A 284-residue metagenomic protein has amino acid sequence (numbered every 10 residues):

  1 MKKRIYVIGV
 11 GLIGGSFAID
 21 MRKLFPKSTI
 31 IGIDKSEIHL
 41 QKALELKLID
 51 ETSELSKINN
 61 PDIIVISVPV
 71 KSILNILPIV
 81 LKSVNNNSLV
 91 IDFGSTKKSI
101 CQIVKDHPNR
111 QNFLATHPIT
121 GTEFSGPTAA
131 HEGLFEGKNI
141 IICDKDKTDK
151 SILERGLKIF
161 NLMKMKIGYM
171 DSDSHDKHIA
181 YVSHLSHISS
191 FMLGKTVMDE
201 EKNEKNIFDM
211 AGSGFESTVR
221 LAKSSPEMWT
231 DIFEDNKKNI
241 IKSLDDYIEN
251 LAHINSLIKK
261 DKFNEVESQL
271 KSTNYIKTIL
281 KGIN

Functional and structural regions predicted by a protein language model:
M1-L55: NAD(P)+-binding Rossmann beta1-loop-alpha1 motif at the extreme N-terminus of oxidoreductases
R4, T29, N112, N139 (+1 more regions): Residues at the starts of beta-strands that form the adenosine-phosphate
L55-V84, S88-I91: Rossmann-like NAD(P)-binding element
V68-V70, S95, P118, D146: Short glycine-/small-residue-rich Rossmann-like dinucleotide-binding loops
P78-T128: Rossmann-like NAD(P)(H) cofactor-binding subdomain of soluble oxidoreductases
E132-R220: Internal alpha-helical scaffold of NAD(P)-dependent oxidoreductase catalytic cores
E204-T273: Interdomain hinge/lid region at the active-site interface of Rossmann-like NAD(P)-dependent oxidoreductases
